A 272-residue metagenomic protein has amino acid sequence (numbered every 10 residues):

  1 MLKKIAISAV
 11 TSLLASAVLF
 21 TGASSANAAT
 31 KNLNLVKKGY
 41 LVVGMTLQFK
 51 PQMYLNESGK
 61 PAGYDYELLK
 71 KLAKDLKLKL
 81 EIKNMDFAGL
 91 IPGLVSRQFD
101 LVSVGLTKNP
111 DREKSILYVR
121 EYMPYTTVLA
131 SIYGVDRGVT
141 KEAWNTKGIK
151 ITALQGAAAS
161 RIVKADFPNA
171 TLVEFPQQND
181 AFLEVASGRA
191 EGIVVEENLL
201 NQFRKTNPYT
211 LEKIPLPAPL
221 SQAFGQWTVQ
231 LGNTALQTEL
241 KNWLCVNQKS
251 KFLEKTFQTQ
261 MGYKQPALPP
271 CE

Functional and structural regions predicted by a protein language model:
S16-S25: C-terminal segment of classical bacterial N-terminal signal peptides
A28-K31, A158-F175, P215, L244-E272: Ligand-binding clefts/hinges and TM-proximal coupling segments of bilobed small-molecule sensing domains
A29-L106, K114, Q260: Extracytoplasmic small-molecule ligand-binding "clamshell" domains of the periplasmic binding protein/Venus flytrap
V42, K77-K79, M85, S96-V104 (+4 more regions): Alpha-to-beta junction loops
Y54-E57, L69-L78, K141, N145-K147 (+2 more regions): Ligand-binding cleft/hinge of the Venus flytrap
G89, G105-K114, A186-S187, E191-S221: A ligand-binding cleft/hinge motif common to bilobed small-molecule-binding domains
M123-S131, E197, N201-L244, Y263-E272: Periplasmic-binding protein-like
I132-I151: Flexible hinge/capping segments at coil-to-helix
